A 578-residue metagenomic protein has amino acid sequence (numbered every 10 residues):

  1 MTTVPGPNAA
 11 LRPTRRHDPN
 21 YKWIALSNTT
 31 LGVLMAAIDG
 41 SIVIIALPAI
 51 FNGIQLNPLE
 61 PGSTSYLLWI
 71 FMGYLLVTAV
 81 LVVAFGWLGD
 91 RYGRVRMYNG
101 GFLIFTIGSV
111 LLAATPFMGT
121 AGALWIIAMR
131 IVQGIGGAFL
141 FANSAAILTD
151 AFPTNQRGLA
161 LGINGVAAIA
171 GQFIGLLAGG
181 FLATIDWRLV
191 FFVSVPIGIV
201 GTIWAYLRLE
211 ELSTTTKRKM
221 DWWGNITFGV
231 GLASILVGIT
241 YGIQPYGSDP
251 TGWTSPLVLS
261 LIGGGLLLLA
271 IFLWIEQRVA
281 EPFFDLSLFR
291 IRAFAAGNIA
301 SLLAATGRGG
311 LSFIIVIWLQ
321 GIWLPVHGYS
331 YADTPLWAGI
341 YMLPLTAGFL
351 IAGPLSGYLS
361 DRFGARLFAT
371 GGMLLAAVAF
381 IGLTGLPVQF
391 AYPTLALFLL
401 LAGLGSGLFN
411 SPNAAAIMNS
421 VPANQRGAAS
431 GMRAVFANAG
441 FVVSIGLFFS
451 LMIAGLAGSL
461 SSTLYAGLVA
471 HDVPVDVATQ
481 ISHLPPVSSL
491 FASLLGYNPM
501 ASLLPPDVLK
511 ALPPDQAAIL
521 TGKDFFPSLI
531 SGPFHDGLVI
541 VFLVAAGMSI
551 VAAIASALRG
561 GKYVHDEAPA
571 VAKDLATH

Functional and structural regions predicted by a protein language model:
M1-G40, W274, A293, D361 (+3 more regions): Transmembrane-helix exit segments and adjacent C-terminal regions of multi-pass membrane proteins
T2-Y206, S356, L383-T384: Transmembrane-helix bundle of Major Facilitator Superfamily
L26-L75, P256-S260, L268, V279-A414 (+3 more regions): Transmembrane core module of solute transporters
N28-L31, M35, I104, L111 (+18 more regions): Hydrophobic residues within membrane-embedded alpha-helical segments of Major Facilitator Superfamily
I50-F51, L88-G89, A178-T184, I239 (+4 more regions): Interfacial helix-cap and linker-helix signal at transmembrane-aqueous boundaries of multi-pass secondary transporters
L81, G93-I104, S109-L112, P116-W125 (+7 more regions): C-terminal module of multi-pass small-molecule transporters
T115-T120, W187, R208-E211, I243-Q244 (+6 more regions): Short helix-capping/hinge motifs at transmembrane helix termini and TM-loop junctions
I185-I299, G307, T577-H578: Hydrophobic transmembrane-helix bundles of small-molecule transporters
